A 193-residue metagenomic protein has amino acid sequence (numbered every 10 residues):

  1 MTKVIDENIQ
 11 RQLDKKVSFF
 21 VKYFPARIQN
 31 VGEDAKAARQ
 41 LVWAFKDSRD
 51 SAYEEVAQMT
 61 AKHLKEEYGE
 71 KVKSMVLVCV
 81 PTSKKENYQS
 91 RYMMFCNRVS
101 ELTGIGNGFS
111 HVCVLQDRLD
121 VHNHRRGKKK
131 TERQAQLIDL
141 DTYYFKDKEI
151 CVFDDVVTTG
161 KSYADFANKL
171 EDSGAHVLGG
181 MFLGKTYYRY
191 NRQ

Functional and structural regions predicted by a protein language model:
M1-V72, V76, C113-K146, K185-T186: Active-site-facing substrate-recognition patch
T2-R11, A164-Q193: PRPP-dependent phosphoribosyltransferase catalytic core
K62, N97, E101, N168 (+1 more regions): Short, well-ordered alpha-helices that flank and scaffold nucleotide-derived cofactor binding pockets
V76-R91: Short beta-strand-loop/turn "lid" adjacent to the catalytic site in phosphate-handling enzymes
K85-Q89, R118-D120, Y188-R189: Short catalytic/ligand-binding loop motif for oxyanion handling, primarily in non-cytosolic enzymes, centered on
R91-N97: Charged helix-capping and loop-helix junction motifs
L140-D141, K148-C151, D165-L170: Long C-terminal interaction/binding lobes of large macromolecular proteins
